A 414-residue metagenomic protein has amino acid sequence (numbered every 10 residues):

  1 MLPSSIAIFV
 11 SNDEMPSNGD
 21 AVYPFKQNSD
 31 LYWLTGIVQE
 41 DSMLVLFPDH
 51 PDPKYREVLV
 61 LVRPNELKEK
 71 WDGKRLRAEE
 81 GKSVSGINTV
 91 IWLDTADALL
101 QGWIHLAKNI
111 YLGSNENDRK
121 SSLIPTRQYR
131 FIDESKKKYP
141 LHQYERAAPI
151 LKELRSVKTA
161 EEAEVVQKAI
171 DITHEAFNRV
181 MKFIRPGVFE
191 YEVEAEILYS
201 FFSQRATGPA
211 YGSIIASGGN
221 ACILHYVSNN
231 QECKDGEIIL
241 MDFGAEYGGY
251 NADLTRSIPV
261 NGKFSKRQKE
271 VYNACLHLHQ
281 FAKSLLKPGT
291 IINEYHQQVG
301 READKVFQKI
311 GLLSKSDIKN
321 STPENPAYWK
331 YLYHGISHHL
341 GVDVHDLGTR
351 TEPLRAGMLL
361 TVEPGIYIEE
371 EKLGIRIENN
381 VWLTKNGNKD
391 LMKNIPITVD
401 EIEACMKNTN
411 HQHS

Functional and structural regions predicted by a protein language model:
M1-S414: Active-site neighborhoods and metal-handling regions in enzymes and metal-associated proteins
